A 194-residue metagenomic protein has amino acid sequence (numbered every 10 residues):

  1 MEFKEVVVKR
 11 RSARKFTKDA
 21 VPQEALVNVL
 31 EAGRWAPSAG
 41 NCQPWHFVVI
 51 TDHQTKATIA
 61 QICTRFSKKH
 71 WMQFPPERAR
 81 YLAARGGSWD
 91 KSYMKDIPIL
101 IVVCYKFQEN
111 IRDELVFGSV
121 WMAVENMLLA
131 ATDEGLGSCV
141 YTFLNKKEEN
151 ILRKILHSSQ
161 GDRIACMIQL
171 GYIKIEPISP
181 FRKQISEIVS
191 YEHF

Functional and structural regions predicted by a protein language model:
M1-N28: Short acidic N-proximal helix/loop "leader" segments that mark the beginning of a domain or an inter-domain linker
E5, K9-A13, R163-F194: C-terminal helix-cap and adjacent tail motif
E31-W35, R85-S88, L152-I155, K174-I175: Glycine-rich, charged/polar anion/phosphate-binding loops that engage phosphate groups from diverse ligands
G33, I101, K106-L152: Small-aliphatic-rich amphipathic alpha-helix that forms the alpha element of a beta-alpha
W35-N41: Glycine-rich phosphate/pyrophosphate-binding beta-alpha loops
N41-P44, K95-I97, D162-R163: Short, basic and Ser/Thr-rich N-terminal targeting/leader segments
V49-G118: Glycine/small-residue-rich phosphate/adenosyl-binding loop
L152-A165: Short, electropositive alpha-helical surface patch
